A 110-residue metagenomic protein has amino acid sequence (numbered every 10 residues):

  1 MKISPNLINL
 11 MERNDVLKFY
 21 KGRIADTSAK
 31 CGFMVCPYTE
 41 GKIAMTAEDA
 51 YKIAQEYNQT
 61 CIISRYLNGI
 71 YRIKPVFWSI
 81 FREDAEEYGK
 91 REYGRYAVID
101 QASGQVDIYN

Functional and structural regions predicted by a protein language model:
M1-A25: Surface-exposed, low-hydrophobicity interaction/linker segments
M1-L10, R91-G94, Q101-A102, D107-N110: N-terminal, charge-rich interaction modules
N9, K18, E48, K52-Q55 (+1 more regions): Polar/charged alpha-helical tracts
Y20-G32, L67-Y71: Short, glycine/charge-rich beta-strand/loop segments that flank catalytic centers and engage negatively charged groups
A29-A44: Short cationic amphipathic helices and targeting signals
G41-P75: Short, compact, well-ordered microdomains
C61-R95, G104: N-terminal nucleophile
